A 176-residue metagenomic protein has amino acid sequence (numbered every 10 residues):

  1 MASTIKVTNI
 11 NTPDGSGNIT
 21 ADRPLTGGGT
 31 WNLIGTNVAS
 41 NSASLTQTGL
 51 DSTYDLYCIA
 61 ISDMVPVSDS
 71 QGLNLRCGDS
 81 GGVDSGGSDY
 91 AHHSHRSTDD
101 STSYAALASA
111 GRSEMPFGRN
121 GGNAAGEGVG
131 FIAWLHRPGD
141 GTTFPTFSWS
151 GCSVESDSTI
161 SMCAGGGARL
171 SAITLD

Functional and structural regions predicted by a protein language model:
A2-D176: Surface-exposed molecular-recognition determinants
